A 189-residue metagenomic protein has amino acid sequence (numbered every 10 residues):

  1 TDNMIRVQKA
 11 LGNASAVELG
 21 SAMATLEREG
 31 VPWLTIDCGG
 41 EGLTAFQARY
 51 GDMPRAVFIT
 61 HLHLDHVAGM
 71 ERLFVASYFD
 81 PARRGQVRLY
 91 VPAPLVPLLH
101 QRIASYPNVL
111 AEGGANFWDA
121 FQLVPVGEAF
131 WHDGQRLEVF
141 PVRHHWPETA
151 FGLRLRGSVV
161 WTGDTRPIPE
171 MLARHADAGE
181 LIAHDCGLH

Functional and structural regions predicted by a protein language model:
T1-G51, Q122-E170, R174: Core dinuclear metal-dependent hydrolase active-site scaffold
R28-E29, S77-R84, N108-G114: Alpha-helix termini
P32-W33, G40-Y90, D177-E180: Active-site metal-binding motif and surrounding structural segment of the metallo-beta-lactamase
G39, A93-L95, G187: Residues in the short beta-alpha loop(s) of Rossmann-like NAD(P)-binding domains
L43, L64, V96-P97, I168: Alpha-helix N-cap/helix-start and coil->helix boundary motif
L64-D65, V142-H144, L188-H189: Short glycine-rich anion-binding loops that position phosphate/pyrophosphate groups of nucleotides and phosphorylated
V87-R88, P92-T149: Metallo-beta-lactamase
R166-H189: Cap/insert and terminal regions of metallo-dependent hydrolase folds
